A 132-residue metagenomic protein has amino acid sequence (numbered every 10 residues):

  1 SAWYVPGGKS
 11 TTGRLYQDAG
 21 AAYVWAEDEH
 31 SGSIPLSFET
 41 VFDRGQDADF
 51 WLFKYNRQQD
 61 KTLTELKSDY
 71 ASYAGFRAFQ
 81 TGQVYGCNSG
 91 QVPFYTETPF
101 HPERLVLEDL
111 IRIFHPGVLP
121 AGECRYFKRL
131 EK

Functional and structural regions predicted by a protein language model:
S1-H101, E131: Binding-cleft/active-site segments that stabilize strongly anionic ligands or cofactors
G8-T11, D109-I113: Detector for C-terminal structural segments
A48-D49, D109, L119: Short, intrinsically disordered/low-complexity patches at protein termini and at juxtamembrane boundaries
T64-K67, E108-I111, K128: Generic detector of well-ordered alpha-helical segments enriched in charged/polar residues, highlighting helical
T96-L107, I113-F114: Flexible loop/turn connectors
F114-K132: Extracellular/periplasmic juxtamembrane helices and adjacent flexible linkers that interface with membrane partners
